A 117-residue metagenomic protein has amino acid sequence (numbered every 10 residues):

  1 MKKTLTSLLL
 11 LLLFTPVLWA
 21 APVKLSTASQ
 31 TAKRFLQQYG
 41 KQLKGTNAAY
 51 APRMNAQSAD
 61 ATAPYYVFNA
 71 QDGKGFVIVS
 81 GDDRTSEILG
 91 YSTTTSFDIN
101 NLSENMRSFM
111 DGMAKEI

Functional and structural regions predicted by a protein language model:
T4, W19-I117: Zymogen propeptides/activation segments of proteases
T4-T15: Sec-dependent N-terminal signal peptides
